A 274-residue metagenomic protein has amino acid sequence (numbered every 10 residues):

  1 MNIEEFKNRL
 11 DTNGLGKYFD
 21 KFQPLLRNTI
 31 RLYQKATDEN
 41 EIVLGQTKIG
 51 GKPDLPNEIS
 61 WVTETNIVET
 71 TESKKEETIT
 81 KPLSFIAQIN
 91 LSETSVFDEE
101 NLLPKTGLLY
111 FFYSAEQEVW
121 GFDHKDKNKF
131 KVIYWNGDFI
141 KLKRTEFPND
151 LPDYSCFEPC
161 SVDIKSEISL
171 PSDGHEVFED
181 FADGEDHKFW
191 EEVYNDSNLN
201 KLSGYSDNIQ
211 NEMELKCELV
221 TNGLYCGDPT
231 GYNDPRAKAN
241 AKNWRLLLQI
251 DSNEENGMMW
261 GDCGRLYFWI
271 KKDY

Functional and structural regions predicted by a protein language model:
M1-Y274: Preference for intrinsically disordered or flexible, low-complexity segments and adjacent hinge/connector residues
